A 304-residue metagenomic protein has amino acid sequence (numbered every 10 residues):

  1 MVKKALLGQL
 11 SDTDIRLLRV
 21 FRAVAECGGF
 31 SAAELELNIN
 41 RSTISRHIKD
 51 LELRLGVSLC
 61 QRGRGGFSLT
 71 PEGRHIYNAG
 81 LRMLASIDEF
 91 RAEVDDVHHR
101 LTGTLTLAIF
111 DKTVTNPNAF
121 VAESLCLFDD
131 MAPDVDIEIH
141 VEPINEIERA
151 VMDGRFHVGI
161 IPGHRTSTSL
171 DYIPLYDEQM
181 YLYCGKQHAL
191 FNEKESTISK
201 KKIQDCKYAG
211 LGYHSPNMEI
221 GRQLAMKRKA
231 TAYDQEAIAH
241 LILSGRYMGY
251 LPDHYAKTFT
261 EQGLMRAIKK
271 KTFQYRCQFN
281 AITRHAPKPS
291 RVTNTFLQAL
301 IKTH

Functional and structural regions predicted by a protein language model:
A23-N38: Short helix-boundary/capping micro-motifs
N40, H47-D50: Residues within the DNA-recognition helix of helix-turn-helix
E52-P71: A short LG(V/I)-centered, amphipathic sequence patch enriched for acidic residue(s) preceding the LG motif
R54-L55, I76-H98, F296: Alpha-helical linker/hinge and terminal dimerization helices associated with HTH transcriptional regulators
R100-M131, R149: N-terminal winged-helix
N145-M180: Short beta-strand-centered segments that line the small-molecule binding cleft or hinge of alpha/beta clamshell
Y172-R246, L251, A256-Q274, K302: C-terminal regulatory
K270-H304: A late-sequence structural motif
